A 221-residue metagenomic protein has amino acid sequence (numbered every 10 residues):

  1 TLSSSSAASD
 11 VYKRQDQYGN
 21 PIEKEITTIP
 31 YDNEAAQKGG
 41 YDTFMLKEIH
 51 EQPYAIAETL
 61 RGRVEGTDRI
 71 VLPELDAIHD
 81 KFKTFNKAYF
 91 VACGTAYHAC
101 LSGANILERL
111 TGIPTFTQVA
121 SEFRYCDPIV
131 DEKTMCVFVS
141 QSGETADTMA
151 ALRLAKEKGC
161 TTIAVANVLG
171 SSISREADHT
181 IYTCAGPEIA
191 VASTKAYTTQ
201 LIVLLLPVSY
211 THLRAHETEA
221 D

Functional and structural regions predicted by a protein language model:
T1-Q15, T211-T218: Conserved small/polar residues in nucleotide/adenosyl-binding loops
K13-G39, E48, Y54, Q200 (+1 more regions): Terminal amphipathic helices with adjacent charged low-complexity linkers/tails
Q17, H50-E65, G112, E157 (+2 more regions): Generic secondary-structure signature for well-ordered alpha-helical cores
Y41, M45-L60, D80-A99: Active-site pocket-lining segments that scaffold enzyme catalytic pockets across diverse folds
L46, G66-V71, I173, R214: Flexible, glycine/charged-enriched surface loops at secondary-structure junctions
D68-K83: A short, well-structured juxtamembrane/interface segment
K83-Y210: Glycine-rich phosphate-binding loops that contact phosphosugars or nucleotide phosphates
